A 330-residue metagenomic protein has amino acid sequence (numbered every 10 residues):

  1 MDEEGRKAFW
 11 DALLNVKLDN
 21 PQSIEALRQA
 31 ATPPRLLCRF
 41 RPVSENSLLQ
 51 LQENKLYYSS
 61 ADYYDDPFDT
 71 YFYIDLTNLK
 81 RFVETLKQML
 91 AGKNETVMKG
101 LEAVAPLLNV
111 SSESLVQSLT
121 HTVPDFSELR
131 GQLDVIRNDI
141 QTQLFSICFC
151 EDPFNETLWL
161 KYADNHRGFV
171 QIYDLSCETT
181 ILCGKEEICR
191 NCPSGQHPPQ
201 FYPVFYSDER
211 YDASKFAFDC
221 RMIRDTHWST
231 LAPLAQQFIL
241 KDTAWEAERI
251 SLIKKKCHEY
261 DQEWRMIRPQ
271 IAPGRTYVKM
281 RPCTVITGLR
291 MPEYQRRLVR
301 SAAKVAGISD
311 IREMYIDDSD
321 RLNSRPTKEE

Functional and structural regions predicted by a protein language model:
M1-E330: Partner-binding and oligomerization surfaces adjacent to conserved cores of proteins that assemble macromolecular
